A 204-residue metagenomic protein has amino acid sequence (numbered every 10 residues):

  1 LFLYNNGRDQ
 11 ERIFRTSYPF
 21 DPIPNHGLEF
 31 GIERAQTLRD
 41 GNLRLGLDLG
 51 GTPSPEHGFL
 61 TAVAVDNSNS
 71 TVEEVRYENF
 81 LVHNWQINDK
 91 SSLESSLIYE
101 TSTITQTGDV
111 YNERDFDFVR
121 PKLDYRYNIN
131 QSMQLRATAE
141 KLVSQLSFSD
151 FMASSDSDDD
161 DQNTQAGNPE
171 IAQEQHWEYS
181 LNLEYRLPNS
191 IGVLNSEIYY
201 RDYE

Functional and structural regions predicted by a protein language model:
L1, G41-L49, T105-N112, F148-S154 (+3 more regions): Outer-membrane beta-barrel translocator domains and adjoining extracellular loop/strand segments of Gram-negative
L1-G108, N128, S196: Face-selective signature of the C-terminal outer-membrane beta-barrel domain
Q10-T16, V75-L81, V119-L123, G167-P169 (+1 more regions): Hydrophobic, lipid-facing positions within transmembrane beta-strands of outer-membrane proteins
F20-P24, W85-D89, V119, Y127-Q131 (+4 more regions): Outer-membrane beta-barrel strand-turn architecture
R34-D40, Y99-T105, A139-Q145, S154 (+2 more regions): Transmembrane beta-strands of outer-membrane beta-barrel pores
S70-V72, V143-N195, Y200-D202: Outer-membrane beta-barrel signature, preferentially recognizing the C-terminal barrel domain of Gram-negative
M133-T138, G192-S196: Acidic/polar loop patches that form or flank catalytic/metal-binding clefts of enzymes that bind anionic ligands
